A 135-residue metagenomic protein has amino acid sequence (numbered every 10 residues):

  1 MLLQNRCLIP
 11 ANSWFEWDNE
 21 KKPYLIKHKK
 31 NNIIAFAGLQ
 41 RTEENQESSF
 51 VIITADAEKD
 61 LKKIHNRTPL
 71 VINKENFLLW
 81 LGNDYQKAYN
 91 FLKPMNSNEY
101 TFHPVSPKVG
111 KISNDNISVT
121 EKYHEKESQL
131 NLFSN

Functional and structural regions predicted by a protein language model:
M1-N135: A structured binding-face within diverse protein domains that lines the active/interaction site
